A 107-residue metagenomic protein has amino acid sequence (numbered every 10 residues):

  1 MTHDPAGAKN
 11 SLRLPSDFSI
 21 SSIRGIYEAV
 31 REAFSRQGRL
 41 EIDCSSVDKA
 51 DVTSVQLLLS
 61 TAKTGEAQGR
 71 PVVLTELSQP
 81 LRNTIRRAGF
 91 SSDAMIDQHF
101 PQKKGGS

Functional and structural regions predicted by a protein language model:
M1-A50, S60-S107: STAS-like cytosolic regulatory interaction modules
V52-V55: Phosphopantetheine-attachment site and its flanking helix in carrier
